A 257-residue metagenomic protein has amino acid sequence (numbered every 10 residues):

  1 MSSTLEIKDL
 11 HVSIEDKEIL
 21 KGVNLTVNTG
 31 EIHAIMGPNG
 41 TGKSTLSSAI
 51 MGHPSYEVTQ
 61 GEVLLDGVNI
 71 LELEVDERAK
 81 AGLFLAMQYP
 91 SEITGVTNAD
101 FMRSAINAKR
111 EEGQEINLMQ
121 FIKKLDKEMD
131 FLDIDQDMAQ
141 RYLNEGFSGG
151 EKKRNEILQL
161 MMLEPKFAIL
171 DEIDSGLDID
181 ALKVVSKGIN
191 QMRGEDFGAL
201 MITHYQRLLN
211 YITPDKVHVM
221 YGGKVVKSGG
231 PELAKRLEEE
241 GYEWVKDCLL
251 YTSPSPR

Functional and structural regions predicted by a protein language model:
L5-I7, L20: Conserved structural motif at the start of ABC-family nucleotide-binding domains
M36-P38: The feature captures the beta-strand-to-loop junction immediately N-terminal to the Walker
E62-R78, N144: ABC ATPase NBD Q-loop/coupling interface
S91-K166: ABC-family P-loop ATPase nucleotide-binding domains
E172-I173, D180: Walker B catalytic motif
M220, K224-D247: Conserved beta-strand-loop-alpha-helix hinge in the C-terminal portion of ABC ATPase nucleotide-binding domains
Y251-R257: Conserved small/polar residues in nucleotide/adenosyl-binding loops
